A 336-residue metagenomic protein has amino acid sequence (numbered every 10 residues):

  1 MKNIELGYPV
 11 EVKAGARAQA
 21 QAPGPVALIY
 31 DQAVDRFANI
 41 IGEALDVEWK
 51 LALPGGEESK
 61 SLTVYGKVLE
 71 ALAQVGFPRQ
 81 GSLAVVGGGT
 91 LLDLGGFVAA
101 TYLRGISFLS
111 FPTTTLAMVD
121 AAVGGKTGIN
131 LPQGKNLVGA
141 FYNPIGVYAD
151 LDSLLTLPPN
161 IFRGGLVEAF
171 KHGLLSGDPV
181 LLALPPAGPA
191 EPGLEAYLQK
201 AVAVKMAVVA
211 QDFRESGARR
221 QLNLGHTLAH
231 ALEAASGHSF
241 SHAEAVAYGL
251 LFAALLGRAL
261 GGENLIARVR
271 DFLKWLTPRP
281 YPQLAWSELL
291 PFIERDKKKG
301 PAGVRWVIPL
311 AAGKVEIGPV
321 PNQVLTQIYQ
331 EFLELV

Functional and structural regions predicted by a protein language model:
M1-S82: ATP/NTP phosphate-donor binding region
G55-G56, V86-G88, L224-G225: Glycine-rich beta-strand-to-loop/alpha-helix junction loops that act as flexible
K67-A84, G95-S110: Non-catalytic interfacial helical region
T90-F97, V119, A231: Short glycine/serine/threonine-rich phosphate/pyrophosphate-binding segments that cradle anionic phosphate groups
F97-P189: A glycine/threonine-rich phosphate-anchoring loop and its flanking beta-alpha core in nucleotide/phosphate-binding
V167-A169, E263-V336: C-terminal charged capping/lid subdomain of soluble metabolic enzymes
A183, A187-S287: Active-site segments that bind and position negatively charged phosphate/pyrophosphate groups
